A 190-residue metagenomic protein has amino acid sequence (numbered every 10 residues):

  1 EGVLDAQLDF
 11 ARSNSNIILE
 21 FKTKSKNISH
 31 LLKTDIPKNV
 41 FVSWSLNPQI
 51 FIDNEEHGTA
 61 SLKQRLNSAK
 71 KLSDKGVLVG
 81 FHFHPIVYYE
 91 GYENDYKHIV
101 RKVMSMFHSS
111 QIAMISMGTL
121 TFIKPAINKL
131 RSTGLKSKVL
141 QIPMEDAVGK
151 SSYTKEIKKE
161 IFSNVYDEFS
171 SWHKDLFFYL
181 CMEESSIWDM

Functional and structural regions predicted by a protein language model:
E1-G2, I28-I36, Y92-V100, A126-R131: Distinct, well-ordered alpha-helical segments
E1-H30, I36-R65, G80-H82, M114-G118: Core AdoMet radical
G2-V3, H57-Q64, G91-H98, Y153 (+1 more regions): Alpha-helix N-cap and loop-to-helix initiation/capping positions
V3-Q7, Q64-S68, D95-V103, I161 (+1 more regions): A general structural detector for well-ordered alpha-helical segments in enzyme core domains, enriched
S25-N27, P48-I50, P85-Y89, T119-I123 (+1 more regions): Active-site-proximal loop/turn and secondary-structure-junction residues that shape catalytic pockets, frequently
L32-N39, S73-G76, F107: Acidic (Asp/Glu)-rich catalytic clusters
S73, L78-V87: Long, hydrophobic N-terminal alpha-helical segment
R101-M190: Auxiliary Fe-S-binding modules of radical SAM enzymes
